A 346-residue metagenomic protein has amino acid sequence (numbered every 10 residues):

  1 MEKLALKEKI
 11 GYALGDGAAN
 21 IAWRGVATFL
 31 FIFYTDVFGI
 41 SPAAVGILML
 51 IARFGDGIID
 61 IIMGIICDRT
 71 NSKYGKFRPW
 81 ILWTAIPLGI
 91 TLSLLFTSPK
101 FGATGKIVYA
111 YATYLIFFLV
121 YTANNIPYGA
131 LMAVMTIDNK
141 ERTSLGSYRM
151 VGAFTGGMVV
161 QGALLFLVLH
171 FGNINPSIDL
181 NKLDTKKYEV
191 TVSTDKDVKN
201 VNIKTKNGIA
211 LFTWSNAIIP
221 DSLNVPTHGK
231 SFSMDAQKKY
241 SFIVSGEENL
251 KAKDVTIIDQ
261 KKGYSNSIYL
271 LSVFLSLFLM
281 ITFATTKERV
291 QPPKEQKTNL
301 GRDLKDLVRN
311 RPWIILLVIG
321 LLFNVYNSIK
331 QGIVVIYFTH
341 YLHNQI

Functional and structural regions predicted by a protein language model:
M1-L183, S241-G246, K253-I346: Membrane-embedded alpha-helical bundles of multi-pass transporters/translocases, especially carrier/permease families
N173-D259: Low-complexity, proline/glycine-enriched hydrophobic segments characteristic of transmembrane helices
